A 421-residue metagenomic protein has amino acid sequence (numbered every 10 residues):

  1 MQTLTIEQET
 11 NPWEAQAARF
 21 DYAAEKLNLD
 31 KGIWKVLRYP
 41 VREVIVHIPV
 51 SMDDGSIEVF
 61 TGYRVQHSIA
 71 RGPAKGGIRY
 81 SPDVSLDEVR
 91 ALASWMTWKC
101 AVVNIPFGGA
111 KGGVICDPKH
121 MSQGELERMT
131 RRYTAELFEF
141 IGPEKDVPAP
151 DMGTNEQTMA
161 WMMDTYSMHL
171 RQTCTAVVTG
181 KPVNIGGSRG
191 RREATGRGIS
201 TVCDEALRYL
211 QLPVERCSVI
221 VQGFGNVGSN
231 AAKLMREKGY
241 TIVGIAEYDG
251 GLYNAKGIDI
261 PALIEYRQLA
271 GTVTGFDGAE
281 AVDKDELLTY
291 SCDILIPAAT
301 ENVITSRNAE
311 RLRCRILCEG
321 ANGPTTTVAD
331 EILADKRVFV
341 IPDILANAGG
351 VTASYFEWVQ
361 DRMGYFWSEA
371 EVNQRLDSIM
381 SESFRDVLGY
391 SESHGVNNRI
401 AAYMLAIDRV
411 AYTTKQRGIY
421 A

Functional and structural regions predicted by a protein language model:
L4-H47: Short, Gly/Pro- and small/polar-rich lid/capping loops
I6-N11, A206-L207, E310-A421: Adenosine-phosphate binding glycine-rich loop
V46-P118: Glycine-rich, N-terminal phosphate-binding loop and its surrounding beta-alpha-beta segment
S81, A101-E215: Glycine/serine-rich phosphate-binding loop and adjoining beta1-alpha1 elements at the start of nucleotide-handling
A91, K145-A149, Q172-V178, G244-E247 (+4 more regions): General beta-strand structural signal in soluble alpha/beta enzymes
G187-T289: Glycine-rich phosphate/diphosphate-binding loop of Rossmann-like nucleotide-binding domains
G250-V340: Rossmann-like adenosine-cofactor binding region
